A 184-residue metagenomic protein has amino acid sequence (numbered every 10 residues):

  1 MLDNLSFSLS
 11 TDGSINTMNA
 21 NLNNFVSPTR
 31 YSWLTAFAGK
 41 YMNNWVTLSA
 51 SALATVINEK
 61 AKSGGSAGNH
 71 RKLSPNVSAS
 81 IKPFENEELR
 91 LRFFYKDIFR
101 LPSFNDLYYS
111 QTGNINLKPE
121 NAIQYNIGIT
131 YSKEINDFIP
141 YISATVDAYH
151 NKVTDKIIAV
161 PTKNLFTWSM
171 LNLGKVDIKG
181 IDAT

Functional and structural regions predicted by a protein language model:
M1-D3, T35-N43, V77-I81, I127-Y131 (+1 more regions): Residues on the lipid-exposed face of transmembrane beta-strands in outer-membrane beta-barrel proteins
M1-S66, H70-K72, Y141-T145: Face-selective signature of the C-terminal outer-membrane beta-barrel domain
L9-T11, A50-A52, V77, L91-F93 (+3 more regions): Membrane-embedded beta-strand positions of outer-membrane beta-barrel proteins
G13-N19, N43-W45, A54-K60, I81 (+4 more regions): Transmembrane beta-strands of outer-membrane beta-barrel pores
N16, D177-D182: Transmembrane beta-strand segments of outer-membrane beta-barrel domains in Gram-negative and organellar OMPs
V26-T29, S63-H70, S74, L101-N121 (+1 more regions): Outer-membrane beta-barrel domain signature, especially the mid-to-C-terminal portions of large Gram-negative OMP
N69-F84, L89, Y125: Transmembrane beta-barrel strand/turn architecture of Gram-negative outer membrane proteins
F84, L91-F94, P119-K179: Membrane-embedded beta-barrel scaffold of Gram-negative outer-membrane proteins
